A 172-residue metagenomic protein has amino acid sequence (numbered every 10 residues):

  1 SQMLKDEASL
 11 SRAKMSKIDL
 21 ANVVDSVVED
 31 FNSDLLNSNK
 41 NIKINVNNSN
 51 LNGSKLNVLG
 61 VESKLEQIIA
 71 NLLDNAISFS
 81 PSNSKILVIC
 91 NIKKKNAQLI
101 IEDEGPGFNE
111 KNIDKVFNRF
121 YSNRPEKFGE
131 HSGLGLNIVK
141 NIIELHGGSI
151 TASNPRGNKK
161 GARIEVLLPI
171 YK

Functional and structural regions predicted by a protein language model:
A8-A13, G53-G60: Conserved micro-motifs of the catalytic ATP-binding
D34-S49: Short conserved segments within the C-terminal catalytic ATPase subdomain
A76-I77: Short helix-loop "hinge" at the ATP-lid/N-box region of the Bergerat-fold HATPase_c
N83-K95: Short beta-strand/loop element within the Bergerat-fold HATPase_c
D103: Acidic ATP/Mg2+-coordinating residue in the GHKL
F108-F120: Short conserved segment of the HATPase_c
G148-S149: Conserved glycine-rich
